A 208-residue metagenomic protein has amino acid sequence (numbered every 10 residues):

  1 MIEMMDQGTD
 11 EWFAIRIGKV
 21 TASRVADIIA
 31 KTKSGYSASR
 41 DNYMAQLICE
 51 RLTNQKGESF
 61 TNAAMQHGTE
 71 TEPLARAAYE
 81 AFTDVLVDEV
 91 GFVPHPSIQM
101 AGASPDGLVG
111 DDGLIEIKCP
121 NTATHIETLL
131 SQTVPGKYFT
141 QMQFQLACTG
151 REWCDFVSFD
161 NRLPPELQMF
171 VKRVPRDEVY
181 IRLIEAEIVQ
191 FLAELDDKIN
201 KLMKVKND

Functional and structural regions predicted by a protein language model:
M1, S34-G35, L74-A78, V157-R162: Intrinsically disordered, low-complexity boundary segments flanking structured domains
M1-E70, V205-D208: Charged, glycine-rich intrinsically disordered N-terminal tails and low-complexity linkers that flank
Q46, L74-A77, T140: Short, contiguous clusters of charged residues that form electrostatic/catalytic patches at enzyme active sites, used
M65-V87: Acidic-basic catalytic patches of nuclease active cores, encompassing PD-(D/E)XK and other metal-cofactor nuclease
T83-P105, V109-L192, D196: Nucleic-acid nuclease catalytic cores
L195-D208: Polar low-complexity intrinsically disordered regions
